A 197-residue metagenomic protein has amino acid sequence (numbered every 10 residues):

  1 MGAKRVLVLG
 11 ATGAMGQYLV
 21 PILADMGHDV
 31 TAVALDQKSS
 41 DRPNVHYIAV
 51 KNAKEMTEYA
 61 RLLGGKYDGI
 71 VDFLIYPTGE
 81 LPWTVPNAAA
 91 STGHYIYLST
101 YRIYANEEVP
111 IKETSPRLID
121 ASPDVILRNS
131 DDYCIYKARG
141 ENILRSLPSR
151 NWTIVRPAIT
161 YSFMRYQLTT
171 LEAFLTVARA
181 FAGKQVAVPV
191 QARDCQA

Functional and structural regions predicted by a protein language model:
R5, D29-T31, G93-H94, N151: Residues at the starts of beta-strands that form the adenosine-phosphate
V6-H28: N-terminal Rossmann NAD(P)H-binding glycine-rich loop of SDR-like oxidoreductase domains
L7, T153-V155, A187: Conserved beta-strand elements of the Class I
V33-Q37: N-terminal Rossmann-fold cofactor-binding loop
S39-T92, Y97, I103-A105: NAD(P)H-binding glycine-rich loop region in Rossmannoid oxidoreductase-like domains and their noncatalytic homologs
V85-A138, S146-L147, T153: Conserved Rossmann-fold NAD(P)-dependent oxidoreductase catalytic core, especially the SDR/UDP-sugar
E141-Y166: Conserved beta-loop-beta element that borders a ligand/cofactor-binding pocket
A178-A197: A conserved pocket-lining segment of Rossmann-fold NAD(P)-dependent short-chain dehydrogenase/reductase
